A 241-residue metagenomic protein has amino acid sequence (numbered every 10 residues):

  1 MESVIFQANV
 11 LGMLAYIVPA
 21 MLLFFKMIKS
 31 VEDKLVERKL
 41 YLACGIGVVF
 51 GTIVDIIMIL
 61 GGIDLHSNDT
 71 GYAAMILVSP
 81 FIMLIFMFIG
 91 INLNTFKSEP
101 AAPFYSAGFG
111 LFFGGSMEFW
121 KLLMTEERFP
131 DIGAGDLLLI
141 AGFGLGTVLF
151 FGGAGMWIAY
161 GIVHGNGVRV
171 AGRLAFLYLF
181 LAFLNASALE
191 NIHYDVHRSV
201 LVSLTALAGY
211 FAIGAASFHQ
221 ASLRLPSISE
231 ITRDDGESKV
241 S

Functional and structural regions predicted by a protein language model:
M1-S241: Hydrophobic alpha-helical segments at protein termini of multi-pass membrane proteins
